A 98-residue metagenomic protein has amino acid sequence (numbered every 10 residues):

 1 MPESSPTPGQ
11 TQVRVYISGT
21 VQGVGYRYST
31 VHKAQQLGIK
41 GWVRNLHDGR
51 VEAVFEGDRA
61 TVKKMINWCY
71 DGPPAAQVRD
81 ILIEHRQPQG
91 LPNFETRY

Functional and structural regions predicted by a protein language model:
M1-Y98: Intrinsically disordered, low-complexity, mixed-charge
